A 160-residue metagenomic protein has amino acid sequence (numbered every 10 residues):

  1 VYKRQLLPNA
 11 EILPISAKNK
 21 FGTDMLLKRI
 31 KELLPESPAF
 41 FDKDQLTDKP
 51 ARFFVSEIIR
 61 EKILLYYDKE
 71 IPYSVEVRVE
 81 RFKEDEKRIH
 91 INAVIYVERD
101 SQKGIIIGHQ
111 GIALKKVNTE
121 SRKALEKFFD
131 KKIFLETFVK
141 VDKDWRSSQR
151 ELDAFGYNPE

Functional and structural regions predicted by a protein language model:
V1-Y2, I63: Low-complexity, intrinsically disordered or weakly predicted helical/coil tracts enriched in serine/threonine
K3-A51: Canonical P-loop GTPase G-domain recognition
A51-E160: P-loop NTP-binding site
